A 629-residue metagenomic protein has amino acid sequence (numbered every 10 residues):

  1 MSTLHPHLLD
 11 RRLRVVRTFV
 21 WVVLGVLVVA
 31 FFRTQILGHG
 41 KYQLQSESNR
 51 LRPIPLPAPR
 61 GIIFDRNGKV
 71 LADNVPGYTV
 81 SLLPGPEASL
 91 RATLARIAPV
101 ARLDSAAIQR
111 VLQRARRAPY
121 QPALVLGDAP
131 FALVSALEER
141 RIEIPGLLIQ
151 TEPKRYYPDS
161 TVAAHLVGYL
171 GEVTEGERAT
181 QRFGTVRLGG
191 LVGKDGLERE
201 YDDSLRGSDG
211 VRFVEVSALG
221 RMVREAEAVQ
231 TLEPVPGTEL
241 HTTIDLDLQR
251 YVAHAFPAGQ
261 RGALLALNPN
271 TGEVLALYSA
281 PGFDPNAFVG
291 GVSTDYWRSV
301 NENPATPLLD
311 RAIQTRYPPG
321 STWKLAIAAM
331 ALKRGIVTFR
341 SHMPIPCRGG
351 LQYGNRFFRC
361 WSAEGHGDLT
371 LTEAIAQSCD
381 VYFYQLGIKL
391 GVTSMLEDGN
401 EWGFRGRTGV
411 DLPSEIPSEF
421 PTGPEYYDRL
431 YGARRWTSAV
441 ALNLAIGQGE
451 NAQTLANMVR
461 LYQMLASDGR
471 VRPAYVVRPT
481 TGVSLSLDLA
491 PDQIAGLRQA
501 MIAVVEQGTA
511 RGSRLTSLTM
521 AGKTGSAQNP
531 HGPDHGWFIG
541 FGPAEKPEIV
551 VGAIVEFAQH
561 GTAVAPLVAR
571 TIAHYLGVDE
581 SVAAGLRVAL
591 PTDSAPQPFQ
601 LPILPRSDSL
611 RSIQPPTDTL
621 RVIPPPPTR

Functional and structural regions predicted by a protein language model:
M1-T294, P304, R316, T393-E401 (+3 more regions): Periplasmic/cell-envelope proteins involved in peptidoglycan metabolism and beta-lactam response
M1-T3, H7-D10, S217-T231, N270-T322 (+3 more regions): Beta-lactam-recognizing serine transpeptidase/beta-lactamase-like catalytic domain environment
